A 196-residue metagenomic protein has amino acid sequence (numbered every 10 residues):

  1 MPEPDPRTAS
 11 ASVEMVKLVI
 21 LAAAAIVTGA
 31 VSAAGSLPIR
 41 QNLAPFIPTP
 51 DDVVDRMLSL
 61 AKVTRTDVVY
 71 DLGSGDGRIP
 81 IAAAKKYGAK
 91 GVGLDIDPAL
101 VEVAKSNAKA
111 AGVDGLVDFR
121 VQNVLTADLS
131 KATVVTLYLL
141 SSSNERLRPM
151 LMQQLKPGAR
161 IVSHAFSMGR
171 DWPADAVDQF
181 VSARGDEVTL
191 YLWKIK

Functional and structural regions predicted by a protein language model:
M1-V16: N-terminal secretory signal peptides that target proteins for export/translocation
V16, G29-D67: S-adenosyl-L-methionine
T66-G75: Conserved class I S-adenosyl-L-methionine
G77-I81: Glycine-rich SAM-binding Motif I of class I
K90-D95: Conserved SAM-binding motif I beta-strand of class I
P98-K131: S-adenosyl-L-methionine
S130-R146: A short SAM/SAH-binding and catalytic strip from SAM-dependent methyltransferases
S142-K196: C-terminal substrate-binding/active-site "lid" region of AdoMet-derived donor-dependent transferases
